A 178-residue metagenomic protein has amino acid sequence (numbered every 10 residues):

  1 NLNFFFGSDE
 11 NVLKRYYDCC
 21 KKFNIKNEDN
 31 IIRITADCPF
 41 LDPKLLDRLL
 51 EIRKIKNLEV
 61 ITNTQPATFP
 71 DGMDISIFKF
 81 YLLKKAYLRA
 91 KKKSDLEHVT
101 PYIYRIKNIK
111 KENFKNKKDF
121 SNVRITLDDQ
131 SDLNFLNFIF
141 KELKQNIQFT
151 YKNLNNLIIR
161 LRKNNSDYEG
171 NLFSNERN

Functional and structural regions predicted by a protein language model:
N1-F4: Acidic donor-binding segment of Leloir-type glycosyltransferases
G7-D9, N63, F114-N116: Conserved beta-strand termini and adjacent loop/short-helix elements that scaffold enzyme active sites in alpha/beta
E10-Y87: Conserved beta-loop-beta/alpha segment of the NTase-like Rossmann-fold superfamily that binds/positions NTPs
K22, I52, R89, I139-E142 (+1 more regions): Active-site catalytic microenvironments for nucleophilic, acid-base chemistry
A36, M73, R89, N122-T126 (+1 more regions): Short, flexible active-site loop motifs that bind/organize anionic cofactors or intermediates
F78, E97-N178: Conserved alpha/beta core of the MobA/IspD/sugar-nucleotide pyrophosphorylase nucleotidyltransferase superfamily
A90-E97: Donor nucleotide-sugar recognition loop
